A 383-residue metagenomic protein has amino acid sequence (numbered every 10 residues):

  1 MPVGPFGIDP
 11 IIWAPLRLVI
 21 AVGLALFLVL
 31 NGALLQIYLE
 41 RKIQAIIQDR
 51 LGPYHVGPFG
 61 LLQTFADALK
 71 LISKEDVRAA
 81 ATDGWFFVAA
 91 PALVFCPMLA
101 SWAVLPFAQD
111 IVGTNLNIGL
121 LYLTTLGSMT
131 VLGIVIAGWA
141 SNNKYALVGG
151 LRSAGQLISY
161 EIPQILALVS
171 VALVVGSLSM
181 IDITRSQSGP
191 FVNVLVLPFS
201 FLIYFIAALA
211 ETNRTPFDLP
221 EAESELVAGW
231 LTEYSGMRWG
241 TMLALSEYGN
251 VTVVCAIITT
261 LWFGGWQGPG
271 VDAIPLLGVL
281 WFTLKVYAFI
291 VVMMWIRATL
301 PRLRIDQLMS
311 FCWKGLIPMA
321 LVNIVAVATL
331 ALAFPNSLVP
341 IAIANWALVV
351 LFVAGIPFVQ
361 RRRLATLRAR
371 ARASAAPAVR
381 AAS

Functional and structural regions predicted by a protein language model:
M1-S383: Selective transmembrane helix interface/packing segments
